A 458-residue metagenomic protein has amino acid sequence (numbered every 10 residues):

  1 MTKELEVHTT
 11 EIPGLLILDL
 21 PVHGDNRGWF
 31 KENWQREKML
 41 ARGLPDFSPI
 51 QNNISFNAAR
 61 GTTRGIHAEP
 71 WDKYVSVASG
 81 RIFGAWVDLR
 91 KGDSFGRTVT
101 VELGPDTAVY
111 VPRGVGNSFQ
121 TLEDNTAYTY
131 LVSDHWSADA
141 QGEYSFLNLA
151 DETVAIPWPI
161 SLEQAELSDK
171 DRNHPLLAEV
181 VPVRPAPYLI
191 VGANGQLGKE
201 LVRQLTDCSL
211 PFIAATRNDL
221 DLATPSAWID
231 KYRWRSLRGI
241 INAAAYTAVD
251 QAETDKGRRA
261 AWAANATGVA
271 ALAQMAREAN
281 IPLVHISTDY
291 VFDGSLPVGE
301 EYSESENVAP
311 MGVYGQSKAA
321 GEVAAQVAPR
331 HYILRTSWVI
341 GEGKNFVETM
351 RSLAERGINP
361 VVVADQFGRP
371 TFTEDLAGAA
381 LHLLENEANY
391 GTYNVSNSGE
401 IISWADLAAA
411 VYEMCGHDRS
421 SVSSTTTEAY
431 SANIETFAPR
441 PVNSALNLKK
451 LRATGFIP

Functional and structural regions predicted by a protein language model:
M1-L103, E123-A127, D134-P185: Non-catalytic, conserved peripheral segments adjacent to functional cores
D169, L220, I402-W404, T426-K450: Active-site loop of classical SDR/Rossmann-like NAD(P)-dependent oxidoreductases, centered on the catalytic Tyr-X3-Lys
P185-C208: N-terminal Rossmann NAD(P)H-binding glycine-rich loop of SDR-like oxidoreductase domains
T206, L210-D230: Adenosine-cofactor binding site in Rossmann-like domains, unifying the SAM/SAH pocket of S-adenosylmethionine-dependent
P225-A264: NAD(P)H-binding glycine-rich loop region in Rossmannoid oxidoreductase-like domains and their noncatalytic homologs
R259, A263-A271, E278, V291-L334 (+1 more regions): Catalytic helix-loop patch of NAD(P)-dependent Rossmann-fold dehydrogenases
V323-G368, E374-D375: NAD(P)-dependent short-chain dehydrogenase/reductase
A379, N386-T436: Mid/C-terminal beta-alpha module of Rossmann-like enzyme folds, strongest in SDR-family dehydrogenases/epimerases
